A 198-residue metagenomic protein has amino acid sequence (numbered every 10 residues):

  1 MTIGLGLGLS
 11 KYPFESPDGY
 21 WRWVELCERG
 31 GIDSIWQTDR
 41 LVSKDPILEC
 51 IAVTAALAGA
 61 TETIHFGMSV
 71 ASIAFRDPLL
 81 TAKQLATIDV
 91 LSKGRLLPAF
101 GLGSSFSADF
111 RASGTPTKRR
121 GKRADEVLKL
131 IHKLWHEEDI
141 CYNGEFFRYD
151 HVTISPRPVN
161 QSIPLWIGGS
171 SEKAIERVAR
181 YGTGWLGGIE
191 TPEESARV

Functional and structural regions predicted by a protein language model:
M1-V198: Active-site-adjacent structural elements that line small-molecule/cofactor binding pockets in enzymes
